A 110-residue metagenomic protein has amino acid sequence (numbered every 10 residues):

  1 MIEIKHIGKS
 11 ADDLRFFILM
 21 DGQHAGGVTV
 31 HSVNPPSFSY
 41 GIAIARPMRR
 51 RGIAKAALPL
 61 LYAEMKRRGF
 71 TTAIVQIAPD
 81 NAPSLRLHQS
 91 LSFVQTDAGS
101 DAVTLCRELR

Functional and structural regions predicted by a protein language model:
M1-S39, P47, G99, L109-R110: Acetyl-CoA-dependent GNAT
G41-R50, I77-A78: A short, internal acetyl-CoA/4′-phosphopantetheine-binding micro-motif in the GNAT/acyltransferase core
M48, G52-L60: Conserved acetyl-CoA pyrophosphate-binding loop and the N-cap/start of the following alpha-helix in GNAT-like
G52, G69, S92: Short glycine-rich hinge loops at helix-strand junctions in the catalytic core of two-component histidine kinases
K55, P79-D97: Conserved active-site alpha-helix within GNAT-family acetyltransferase domains
M65-I77: Conserved GNAT acetyl-CoA-binding A-motif
